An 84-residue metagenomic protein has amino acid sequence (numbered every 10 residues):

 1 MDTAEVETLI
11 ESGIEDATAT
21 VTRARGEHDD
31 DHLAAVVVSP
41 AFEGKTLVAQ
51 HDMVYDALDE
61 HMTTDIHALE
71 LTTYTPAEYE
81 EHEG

Functional and structural regions predicted by a protein language model:
L9-I10, A57: Generic structural signal for isolated residues within well-ordered alpha-helices
I10-A19, M62-D65: Short secondary-structure junctions
D16-A34: Short edge beta-strands and adjacent turn/loop segments
T22, V36, T72-Y74: Solvent-exposed beta-strand sheet faces enriched in polar/charged residues
D30-H32, V37, T64-I66: Short connector loops at helix/strand junctions that flank enzyme active sites, especially segments positioning acidic
A34-V48: A short interface-forming secondary-structure element
D52-G84: C-terminal structural segments of small proteins and small subunits
